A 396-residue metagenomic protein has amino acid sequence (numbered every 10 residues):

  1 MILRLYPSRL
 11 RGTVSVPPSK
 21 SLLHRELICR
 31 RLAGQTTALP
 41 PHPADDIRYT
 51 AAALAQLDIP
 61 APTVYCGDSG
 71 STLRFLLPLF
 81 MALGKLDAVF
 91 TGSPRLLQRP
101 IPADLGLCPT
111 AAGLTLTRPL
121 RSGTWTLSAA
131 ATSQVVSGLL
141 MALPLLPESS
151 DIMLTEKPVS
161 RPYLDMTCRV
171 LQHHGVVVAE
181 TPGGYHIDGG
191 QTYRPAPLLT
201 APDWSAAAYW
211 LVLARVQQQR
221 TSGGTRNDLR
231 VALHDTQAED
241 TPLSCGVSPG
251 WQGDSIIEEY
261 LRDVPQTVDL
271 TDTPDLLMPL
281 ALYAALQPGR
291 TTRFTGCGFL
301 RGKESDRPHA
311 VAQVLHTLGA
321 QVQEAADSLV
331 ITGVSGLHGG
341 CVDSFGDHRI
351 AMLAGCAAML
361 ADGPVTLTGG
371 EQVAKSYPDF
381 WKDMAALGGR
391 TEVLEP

Functional and structural regions predicted by a protein language model:
M1-P396: Structural preference for solvent-exposed beta-strand-turn elements and adjacent flexible terminal/loop segments within
